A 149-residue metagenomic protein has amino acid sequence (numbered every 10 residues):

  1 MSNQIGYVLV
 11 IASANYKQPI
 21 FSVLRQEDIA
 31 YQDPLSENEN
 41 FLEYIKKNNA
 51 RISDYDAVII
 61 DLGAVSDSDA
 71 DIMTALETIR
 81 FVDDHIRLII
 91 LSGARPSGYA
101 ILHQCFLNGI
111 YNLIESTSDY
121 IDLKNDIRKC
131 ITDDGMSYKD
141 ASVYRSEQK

Functional and structural regions predicted by a protein language model:
M1-E147: Long, basic/Gly/Ser/Thr-rich N-terminal segments that mediate initial subcellular attachment or targeting
